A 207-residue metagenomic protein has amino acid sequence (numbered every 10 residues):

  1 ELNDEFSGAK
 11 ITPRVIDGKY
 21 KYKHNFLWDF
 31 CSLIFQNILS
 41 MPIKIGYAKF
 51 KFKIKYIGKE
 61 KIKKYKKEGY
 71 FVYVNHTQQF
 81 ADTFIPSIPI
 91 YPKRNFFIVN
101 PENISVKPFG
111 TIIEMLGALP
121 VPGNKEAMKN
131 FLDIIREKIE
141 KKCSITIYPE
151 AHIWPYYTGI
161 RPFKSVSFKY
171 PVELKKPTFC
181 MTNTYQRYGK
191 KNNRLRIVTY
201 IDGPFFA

Functional and structural regions predicted by a protein language model:
S7-G58, P108-M115: A transmembrane-helix-recognition feature enriched in membrane-embedded lipid enzymes and envelope glyco-/phospholipid
K53-A207: Soluble catalytic domains of membrane acyltransferases
